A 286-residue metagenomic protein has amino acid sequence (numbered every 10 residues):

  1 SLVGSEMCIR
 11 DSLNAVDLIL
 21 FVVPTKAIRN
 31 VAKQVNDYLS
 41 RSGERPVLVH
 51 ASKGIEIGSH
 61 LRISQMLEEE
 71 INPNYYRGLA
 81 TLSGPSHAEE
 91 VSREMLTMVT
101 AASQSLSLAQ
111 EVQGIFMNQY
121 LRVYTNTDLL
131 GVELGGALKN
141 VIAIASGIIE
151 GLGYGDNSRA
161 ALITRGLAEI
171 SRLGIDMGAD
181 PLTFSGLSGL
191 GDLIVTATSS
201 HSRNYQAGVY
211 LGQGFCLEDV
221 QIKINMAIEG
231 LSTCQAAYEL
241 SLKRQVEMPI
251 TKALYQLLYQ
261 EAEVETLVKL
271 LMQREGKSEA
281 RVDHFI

Functional and structural regions predicted by a protein language model:
L2-I9: Short, small-residue-biased leader/transition segments that mark boundaries at the very start of proteins
G4, N14-A15, L190: Alpha-helix C-terminal capping/helix-to-coil transition sites in glycosyltransferase folds
E6, T81-S83, T125-T127: Short loop/edge segments at beta-strand edges and connector loops that shape dinucleotide/nucleotide cofactor-binding
E6, V22-T25, R29, I57 (+16 more regions): Electropositive phosphate-/nucleotide-binding environments in soluble metabolic enzymes
C8, I142, L190, I194: Active-site His/Glu-centered metal-binding helix of metallohydrolases
L13-N14, L18-E94, V112: Rossmann-like NAD(P)(H) cofactor-binding subdomain of soluble oxidoreductases
Y38, E70-G78, L96-T183: Internal alpha-helical scaffold of NAD(P)-dependent oxidoreductase catalytic cores
S146-E150, I175-S185, G191-I286: NAD(P)-dependent Rossmann-like dehydrogenase/reductase catalytic/cofactor-binding core
